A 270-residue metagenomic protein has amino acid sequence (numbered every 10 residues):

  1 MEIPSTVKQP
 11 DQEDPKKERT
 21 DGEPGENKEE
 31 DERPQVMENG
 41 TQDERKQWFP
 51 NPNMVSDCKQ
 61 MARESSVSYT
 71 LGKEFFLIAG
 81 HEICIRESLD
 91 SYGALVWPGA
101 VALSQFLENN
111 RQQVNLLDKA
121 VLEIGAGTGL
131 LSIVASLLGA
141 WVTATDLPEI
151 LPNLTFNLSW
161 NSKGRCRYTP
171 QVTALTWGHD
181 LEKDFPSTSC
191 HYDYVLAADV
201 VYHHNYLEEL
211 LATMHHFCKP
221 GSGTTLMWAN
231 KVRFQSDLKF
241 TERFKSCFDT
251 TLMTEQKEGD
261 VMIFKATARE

Functional and structural regions predicted by a protein language model:
M1-E270: S-adenosylmethionine-dependent methyltransferases
